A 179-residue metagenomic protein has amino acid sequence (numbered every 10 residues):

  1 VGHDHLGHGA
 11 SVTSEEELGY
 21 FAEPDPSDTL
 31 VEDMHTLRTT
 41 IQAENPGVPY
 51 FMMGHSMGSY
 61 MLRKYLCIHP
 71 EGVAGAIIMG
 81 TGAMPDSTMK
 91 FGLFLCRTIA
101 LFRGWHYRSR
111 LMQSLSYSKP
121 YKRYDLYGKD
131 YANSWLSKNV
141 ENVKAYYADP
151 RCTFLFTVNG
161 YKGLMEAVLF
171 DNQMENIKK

Functional and structural regions predicted by a protein language model:
V1-E15: Conserved alpha/beta-hydrolase
Y20-V31: A short acidic, glycine-rich active-site loop that binds or catalyzes chemistry on phosphate/adenosine moieties
T29-V48: Conserved acidic catalytic loop of the alpha/beta-hydrolase fold
M53-G58, L62: Gly/Ala-rich beta-loop-alpha elbow adjacent to hydrolase catalytic centers
K64-C152: Alpha/beta-hydrolase-fold enzymes
F156-K179: Conserved serine/cysteine hydrolase catalytic core
